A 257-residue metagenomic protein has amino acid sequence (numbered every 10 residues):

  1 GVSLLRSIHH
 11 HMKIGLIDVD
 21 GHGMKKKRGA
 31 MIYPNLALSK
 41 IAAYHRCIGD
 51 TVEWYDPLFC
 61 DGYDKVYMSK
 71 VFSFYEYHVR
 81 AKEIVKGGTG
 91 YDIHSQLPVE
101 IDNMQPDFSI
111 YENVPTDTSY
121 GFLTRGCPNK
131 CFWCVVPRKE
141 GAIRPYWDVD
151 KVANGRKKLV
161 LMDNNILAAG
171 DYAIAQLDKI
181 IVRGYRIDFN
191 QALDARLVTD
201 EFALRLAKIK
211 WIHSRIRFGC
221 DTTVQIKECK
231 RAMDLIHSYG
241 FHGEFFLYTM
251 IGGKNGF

Functional and structural regions predicted by a protein language model:
G1-K86, Y91-I93: A short, structured N-terminal alpha-helical element that caps or precedes a catalytic domain
L5, M12-K13, G21-G23, E76 (+2 more regions): N-terminal [4Fe-4S]-dependent radical SAM core
I8-H11, L58-D64, H78-A81, V114-P115 (+3 more regions): Flexible, charged surface loops at secondary-structure boundaries
L16-V19, Y67-V71, V135-A232, G243-G253: Core AdoMet radical
G29-V52, K130-C134, Y185-L193, I216-T223: Acidic/glycine-enriched edge-of-secondary-structure segments
H45, I180, I236-G240: Hydrophobic positions in alpha-helices of CheY-like receiver
R80-K82, V135, M233-G240: Surface-exposed amphipathic alpha-helices with a cationic face
N255-F257: Catalytic cores of alpha/beta
